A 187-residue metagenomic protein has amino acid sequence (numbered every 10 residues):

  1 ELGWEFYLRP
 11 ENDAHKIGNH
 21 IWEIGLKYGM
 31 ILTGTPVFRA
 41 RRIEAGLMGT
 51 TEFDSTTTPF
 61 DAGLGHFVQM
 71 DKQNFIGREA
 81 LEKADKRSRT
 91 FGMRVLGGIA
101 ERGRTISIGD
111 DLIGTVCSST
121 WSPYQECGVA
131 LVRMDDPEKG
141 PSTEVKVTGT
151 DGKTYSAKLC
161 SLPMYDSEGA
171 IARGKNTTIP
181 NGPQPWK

Functional and structural regions predicted by a protein language model:
E1-K187: Conserved, structured C-terminal
